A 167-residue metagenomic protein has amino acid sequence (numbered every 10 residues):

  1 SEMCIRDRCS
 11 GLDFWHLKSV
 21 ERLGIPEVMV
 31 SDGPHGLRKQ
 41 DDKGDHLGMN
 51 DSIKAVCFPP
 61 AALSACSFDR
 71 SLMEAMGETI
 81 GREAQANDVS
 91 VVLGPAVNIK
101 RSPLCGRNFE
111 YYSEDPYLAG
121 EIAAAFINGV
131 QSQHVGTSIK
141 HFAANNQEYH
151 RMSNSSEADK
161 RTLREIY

Functional and structural regions predicted by a protein language model:
S1-Y167: Glycoside hydrolase catalytic-domain context in secreted enzymes
